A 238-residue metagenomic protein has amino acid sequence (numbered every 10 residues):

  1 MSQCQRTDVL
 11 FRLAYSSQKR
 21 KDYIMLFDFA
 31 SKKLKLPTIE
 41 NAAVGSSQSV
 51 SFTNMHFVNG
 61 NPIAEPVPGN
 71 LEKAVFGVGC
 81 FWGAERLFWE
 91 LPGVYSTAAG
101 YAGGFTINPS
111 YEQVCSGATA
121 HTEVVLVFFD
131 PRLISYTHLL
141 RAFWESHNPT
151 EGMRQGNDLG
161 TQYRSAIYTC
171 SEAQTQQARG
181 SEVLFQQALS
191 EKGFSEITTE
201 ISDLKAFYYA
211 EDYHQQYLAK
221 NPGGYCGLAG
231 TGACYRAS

Functional and structural regions predicted by a protein language model:
Q3-I24: Short, Lys/Arg-enriched N-terminal segments with co-localized hydrophobic residues within the first ~10-30 amino acids
R20-S238: Flexible coil/turn and secondary-structure edge motifs
